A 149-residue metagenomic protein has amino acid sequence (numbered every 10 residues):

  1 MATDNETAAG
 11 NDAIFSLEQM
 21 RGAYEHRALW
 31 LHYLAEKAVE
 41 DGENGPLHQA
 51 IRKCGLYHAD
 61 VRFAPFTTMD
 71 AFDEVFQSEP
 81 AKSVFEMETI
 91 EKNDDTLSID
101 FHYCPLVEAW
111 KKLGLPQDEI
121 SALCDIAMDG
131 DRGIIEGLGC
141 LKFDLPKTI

Functional and structural regions predicted by a protein language model:
M1-D125, D129-E136, L141-I149: N-terminal accessory segment detector
